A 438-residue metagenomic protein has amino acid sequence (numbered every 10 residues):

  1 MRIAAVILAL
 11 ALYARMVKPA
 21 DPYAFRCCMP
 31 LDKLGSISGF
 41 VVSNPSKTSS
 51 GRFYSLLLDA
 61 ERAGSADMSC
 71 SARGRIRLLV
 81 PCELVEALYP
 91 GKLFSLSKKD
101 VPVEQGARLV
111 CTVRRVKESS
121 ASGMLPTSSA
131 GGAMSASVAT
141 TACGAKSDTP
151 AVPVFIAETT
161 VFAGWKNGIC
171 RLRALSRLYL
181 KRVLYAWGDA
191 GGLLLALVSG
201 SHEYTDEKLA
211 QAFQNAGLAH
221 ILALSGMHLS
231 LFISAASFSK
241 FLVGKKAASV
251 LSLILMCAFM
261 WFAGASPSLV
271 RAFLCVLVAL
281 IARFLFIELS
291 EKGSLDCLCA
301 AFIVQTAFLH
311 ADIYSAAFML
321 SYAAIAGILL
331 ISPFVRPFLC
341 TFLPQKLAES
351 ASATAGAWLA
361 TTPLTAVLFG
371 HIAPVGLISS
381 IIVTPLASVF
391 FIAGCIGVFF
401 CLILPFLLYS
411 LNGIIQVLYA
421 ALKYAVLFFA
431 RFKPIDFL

Functional and structural regions predicted by a protein language model:
M1-C28, T127-G132, A139-A142, V154 (+4 more regions): N-terminal leader/targeting segments
C28-P30, G35, A87, V101-P102: Residue-level "contact hotspot" at macromolecular interaction interfaces
D32-S49, L56-L58: Structural detector for short beta-strands of small beta-barrel domains
S49-V80: OB-fold (S1/OB) nucleic-acid-binding surfaces
S55-E61, V116-G168: OB-fold/S1-family single-stranded nucleic acid-binding modules
V85-C111: Short nucleic-acid-contacting surface segments enriched for D/E, G, S/T with interspersed K/R
D148-C275, L280, F284: Aromatic-rich juxtamembrane segments at the membrane interface
A265-L438: Internal transmembrane alpha-helical bundles of multi-pass membrane proteins
